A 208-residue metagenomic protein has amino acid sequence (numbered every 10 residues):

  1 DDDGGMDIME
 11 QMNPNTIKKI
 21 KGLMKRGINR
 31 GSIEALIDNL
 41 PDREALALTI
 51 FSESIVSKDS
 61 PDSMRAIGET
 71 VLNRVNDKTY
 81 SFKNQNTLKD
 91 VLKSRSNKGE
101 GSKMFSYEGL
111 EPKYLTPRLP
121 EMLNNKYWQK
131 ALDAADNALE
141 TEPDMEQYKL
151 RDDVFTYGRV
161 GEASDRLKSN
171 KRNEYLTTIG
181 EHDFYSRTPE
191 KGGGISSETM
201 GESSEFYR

Functional and structural regions predicted by a protein language model:
D1-A35: Cell-wall glycan-active module
S32-R208: Bacterial extracytoplasmic/cell-wall-associated proteins, especially those involved in peptidoglycan
